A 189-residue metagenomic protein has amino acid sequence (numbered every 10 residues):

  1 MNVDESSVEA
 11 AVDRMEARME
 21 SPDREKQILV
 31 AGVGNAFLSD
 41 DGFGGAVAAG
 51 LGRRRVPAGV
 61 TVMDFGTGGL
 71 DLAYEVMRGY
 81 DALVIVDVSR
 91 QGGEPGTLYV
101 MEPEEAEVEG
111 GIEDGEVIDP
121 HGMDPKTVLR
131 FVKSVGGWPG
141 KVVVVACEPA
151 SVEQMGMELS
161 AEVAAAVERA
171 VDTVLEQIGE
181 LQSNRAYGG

Functional and structural regions predicted by a protein language model:
N2-W138, V144-C147, M157-E168, Q177-G188: N-terminal catalytic or cofactor-binding beta/alpha core of small enzyme domains
V152-G156: A short acidic, helix-capping loop that chelates divalent metal ions and anchors anionic groups
V174: Hydrophobic "lid"/C-terminal helical patch of Rossmann-like NAD(P)-dependent dehydrogenase/epimerase domains
